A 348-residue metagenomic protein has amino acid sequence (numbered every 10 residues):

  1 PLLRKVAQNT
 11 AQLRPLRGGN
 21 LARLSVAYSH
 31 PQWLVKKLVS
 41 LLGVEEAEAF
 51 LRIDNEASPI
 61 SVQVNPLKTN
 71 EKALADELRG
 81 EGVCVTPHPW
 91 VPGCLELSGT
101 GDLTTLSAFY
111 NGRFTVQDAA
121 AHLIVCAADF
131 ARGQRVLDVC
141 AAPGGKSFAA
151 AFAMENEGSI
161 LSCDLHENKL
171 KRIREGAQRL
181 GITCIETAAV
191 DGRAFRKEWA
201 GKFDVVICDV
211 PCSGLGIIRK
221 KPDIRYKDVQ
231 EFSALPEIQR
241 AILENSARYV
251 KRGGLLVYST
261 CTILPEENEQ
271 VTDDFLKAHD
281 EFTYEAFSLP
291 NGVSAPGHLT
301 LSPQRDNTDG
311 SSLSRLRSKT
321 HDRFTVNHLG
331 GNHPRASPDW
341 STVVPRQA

Functional and structural regions predicted by a protein language model:
P1-A348: S-adenosylmethionine
